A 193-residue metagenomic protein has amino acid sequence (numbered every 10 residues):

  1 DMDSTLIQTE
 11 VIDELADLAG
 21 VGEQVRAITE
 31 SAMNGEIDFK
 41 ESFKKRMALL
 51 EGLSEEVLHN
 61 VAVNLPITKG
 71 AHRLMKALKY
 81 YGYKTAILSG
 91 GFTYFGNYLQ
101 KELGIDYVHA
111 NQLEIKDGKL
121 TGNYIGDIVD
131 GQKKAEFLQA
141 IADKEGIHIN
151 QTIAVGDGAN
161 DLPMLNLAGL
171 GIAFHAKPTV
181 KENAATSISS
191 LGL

Functional and structural regions predicted by a protein language model:
D1-D3, D157-G158: A short acidic Gly-Thr/Ser loop motif
M2-K40, K44-K45: Active-site neighborhood of HAD-like aspartate-dependent phosphohydrolases
E14-D17, A27-E30, K45-A48, N60-N64 (+2 more regions): Charged/polar, solvent-exposed surface patches and flexible loops
E36-V57, V61: Cysteine/selenocysteine-centered motifs that mediate thiol-based redox chemistry or coordinate metal-sulfur cofactors
G52-L193: C-terminal cap/substrate-recognition subdomain and adjoining C-terminal extension of metal-dependent phosphatase-like
